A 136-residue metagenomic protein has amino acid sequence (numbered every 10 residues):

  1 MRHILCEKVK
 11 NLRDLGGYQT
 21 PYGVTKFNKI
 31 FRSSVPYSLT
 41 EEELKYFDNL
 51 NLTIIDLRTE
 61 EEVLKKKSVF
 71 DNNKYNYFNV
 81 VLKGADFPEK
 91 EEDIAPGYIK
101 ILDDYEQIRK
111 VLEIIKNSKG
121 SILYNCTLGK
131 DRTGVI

Functional and structural regions predicted by a protein language model:
M1-L123, I136: Cys-dependent protein tyrosine phosphatase-like superfamily
L128, R132-T133: Ser/Thr-glycine-rich phosphate-binding loops at phosphate-binding pockets of nucleotides, nucleotide cofactors
